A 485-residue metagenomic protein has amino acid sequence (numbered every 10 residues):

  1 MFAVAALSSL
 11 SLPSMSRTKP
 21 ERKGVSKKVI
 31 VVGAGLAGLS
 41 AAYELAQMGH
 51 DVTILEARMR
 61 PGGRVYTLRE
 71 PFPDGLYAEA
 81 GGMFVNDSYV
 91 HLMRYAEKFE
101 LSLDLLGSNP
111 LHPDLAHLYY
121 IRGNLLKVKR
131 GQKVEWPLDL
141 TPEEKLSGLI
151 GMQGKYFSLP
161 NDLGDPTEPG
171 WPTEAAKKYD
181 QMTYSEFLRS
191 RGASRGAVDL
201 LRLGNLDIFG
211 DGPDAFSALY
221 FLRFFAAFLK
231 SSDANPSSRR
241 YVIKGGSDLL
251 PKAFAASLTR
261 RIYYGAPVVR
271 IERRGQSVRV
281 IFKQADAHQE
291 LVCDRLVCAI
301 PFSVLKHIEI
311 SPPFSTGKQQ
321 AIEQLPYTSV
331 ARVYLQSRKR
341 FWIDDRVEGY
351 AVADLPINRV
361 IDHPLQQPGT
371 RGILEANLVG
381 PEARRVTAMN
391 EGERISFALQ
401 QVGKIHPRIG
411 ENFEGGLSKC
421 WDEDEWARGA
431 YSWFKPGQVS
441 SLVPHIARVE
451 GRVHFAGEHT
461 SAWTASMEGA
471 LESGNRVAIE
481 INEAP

Functional and structural regions predicted by a protein language model:
F2-P485: FAD-dinucleotide binding site
